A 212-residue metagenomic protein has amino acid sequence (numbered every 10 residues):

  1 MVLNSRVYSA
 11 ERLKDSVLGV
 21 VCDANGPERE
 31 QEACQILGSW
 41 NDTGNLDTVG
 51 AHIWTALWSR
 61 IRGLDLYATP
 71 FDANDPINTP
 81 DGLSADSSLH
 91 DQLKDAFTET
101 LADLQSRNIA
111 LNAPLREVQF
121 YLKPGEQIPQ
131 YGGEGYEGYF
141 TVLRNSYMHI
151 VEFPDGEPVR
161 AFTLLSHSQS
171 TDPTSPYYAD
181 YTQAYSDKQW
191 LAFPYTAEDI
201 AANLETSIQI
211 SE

Functional and structural regions predicted by a protein language model:
M1-E212: C-terminal/peripheral segments of proteins
